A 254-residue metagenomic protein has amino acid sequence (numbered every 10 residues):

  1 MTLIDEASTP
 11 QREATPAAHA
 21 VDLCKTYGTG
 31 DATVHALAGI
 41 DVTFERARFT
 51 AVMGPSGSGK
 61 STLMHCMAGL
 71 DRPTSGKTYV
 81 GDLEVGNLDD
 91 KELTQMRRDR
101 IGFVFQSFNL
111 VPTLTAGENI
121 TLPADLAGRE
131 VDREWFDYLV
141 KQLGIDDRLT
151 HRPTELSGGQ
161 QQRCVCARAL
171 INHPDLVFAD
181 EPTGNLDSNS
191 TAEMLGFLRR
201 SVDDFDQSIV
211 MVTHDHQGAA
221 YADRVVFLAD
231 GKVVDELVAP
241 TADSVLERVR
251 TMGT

Functional and structural regions predicted by a protein language model:
T2-E13: Pre-NBD coupling/linker segments of ABC/ABC-like ATPases
L3, C166, G253-T254: C-terminal end-of-chain micro-motif
D5-E6, H65, D132, D243 (+1 more regions): Polar/charged alpha-helical tracts
P10-R12, Q217, L237: A general boundary/transition motif marking the beginning of the first structured unit of a protein
P16-A222, L228: ABC family nucleotide-binding domain
K232-T254: Conserved beta-strand-loop-alpha-helix hinge in the C-terminal portion of ABC ATPase nucleotide-binding domains
